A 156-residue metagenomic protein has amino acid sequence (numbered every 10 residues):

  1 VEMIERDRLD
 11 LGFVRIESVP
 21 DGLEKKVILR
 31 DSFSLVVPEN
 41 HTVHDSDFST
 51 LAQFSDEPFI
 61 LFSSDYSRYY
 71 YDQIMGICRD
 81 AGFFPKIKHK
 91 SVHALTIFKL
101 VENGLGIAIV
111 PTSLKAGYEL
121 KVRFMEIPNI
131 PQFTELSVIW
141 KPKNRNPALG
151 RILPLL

Functional and structural regions predicted by a protein language model:
V1-V37, I97, V101-L105, K121-M125: Short beta-strand-centered segments that line the small-molecule binding cleft or hinge of alpha/beta clamshell
D7-R8, V27, Q53, P58 (+3 more regions): Conserved functional loop/turn residues at catalytic and ligand-binding sites
R15-I16, P85-H93: Short beta-strand-to-loop elements that line the ligand-binding cleft of bilobed periplasmic-binding protein-like
I16-E17, E39, T112-S113, L136 (+1 more regions): Short secondary-structure boundary segments
K25-F59, L149-G150: Flexible hinge/capping segments at coil-to-helix
S34-V36, I60, I107, E135-I139: Residues embedded in well-ordered beta-strands
I60-A81, N146-L153: Secondary-structure junction motif
R123-L156: A late-sequence structural motif
